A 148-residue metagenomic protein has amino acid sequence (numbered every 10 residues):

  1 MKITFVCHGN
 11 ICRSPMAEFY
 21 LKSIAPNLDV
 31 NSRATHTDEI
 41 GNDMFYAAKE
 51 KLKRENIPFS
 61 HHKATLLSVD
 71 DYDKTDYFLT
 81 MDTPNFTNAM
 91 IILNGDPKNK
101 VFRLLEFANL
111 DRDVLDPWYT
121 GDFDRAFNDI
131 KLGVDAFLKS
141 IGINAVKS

Functional and structural regions predicted by a protein language model:
M1-K74, K139-K147: Conserved active-site segments centered on acidic
S14, M81-D82: Replace "coordinates the UDP/GDP/TDP-sugar" with "coordinates nucleotide-activated sugar donors
Y77, T83-S148: Phosphate-binding/catalytic loops
